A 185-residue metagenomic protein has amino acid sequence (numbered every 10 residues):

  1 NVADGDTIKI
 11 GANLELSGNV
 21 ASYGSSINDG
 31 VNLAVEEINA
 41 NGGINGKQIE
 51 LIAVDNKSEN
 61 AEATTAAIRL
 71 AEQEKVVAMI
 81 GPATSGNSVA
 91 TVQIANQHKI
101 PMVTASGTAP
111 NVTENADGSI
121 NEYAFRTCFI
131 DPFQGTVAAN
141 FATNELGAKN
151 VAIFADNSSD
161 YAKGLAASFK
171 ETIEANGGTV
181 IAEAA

Functional and structural regions predicted by a protein language model:
N1-K9, A40: Short, low-complexity disordered leader/linker segments with a strong preference for bacterial N-terminal type II
D6-I8, G46-E50, Q73-A78, Q97-M102 (+3 more regions): Loop/turn elements at helix/coil->beta-strand transitions in domains of secreted/extracellular proteins
D6-N28, P82, N150-D156: Short beta-strand segments enriched in small/hydrophobic residues
N13-L16, V54-K57, G81-T84, A105-T108 (+3 more regions): Active-site-proximal beta-strand/loop segments in catalytic clefts of secreted hydrolases
L16, S119-A184: An alpha-beta-alpha
Y23-I27, A40-N115: Beta-alpha junction/loop-to-helix N-cap segments that form part of ligand/metal-binding clefts
Y23-N45, A167-E174: Short, polar/charged alpha-helical segment
